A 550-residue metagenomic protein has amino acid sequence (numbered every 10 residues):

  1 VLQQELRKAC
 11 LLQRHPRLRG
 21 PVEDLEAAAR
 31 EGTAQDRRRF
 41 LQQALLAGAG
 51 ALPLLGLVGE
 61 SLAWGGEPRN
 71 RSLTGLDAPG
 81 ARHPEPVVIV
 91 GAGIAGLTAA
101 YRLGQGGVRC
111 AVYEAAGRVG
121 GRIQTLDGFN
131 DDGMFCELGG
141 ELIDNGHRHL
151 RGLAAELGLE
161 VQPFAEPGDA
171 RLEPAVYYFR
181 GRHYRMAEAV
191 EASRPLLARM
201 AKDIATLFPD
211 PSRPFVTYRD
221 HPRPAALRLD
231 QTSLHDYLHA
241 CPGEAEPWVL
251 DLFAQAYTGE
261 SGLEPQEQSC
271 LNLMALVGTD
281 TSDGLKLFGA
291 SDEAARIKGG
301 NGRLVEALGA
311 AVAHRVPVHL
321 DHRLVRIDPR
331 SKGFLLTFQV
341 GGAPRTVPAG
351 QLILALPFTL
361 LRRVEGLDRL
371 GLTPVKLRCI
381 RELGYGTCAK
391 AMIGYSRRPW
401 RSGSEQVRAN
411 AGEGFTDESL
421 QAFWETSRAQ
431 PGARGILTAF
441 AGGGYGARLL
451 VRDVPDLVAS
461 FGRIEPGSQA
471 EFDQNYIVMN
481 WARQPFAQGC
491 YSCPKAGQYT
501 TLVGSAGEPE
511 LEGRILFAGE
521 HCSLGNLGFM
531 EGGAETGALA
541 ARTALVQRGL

Functional and structural regions predicted by a protein language model:
V1-R39: N-terminal secretory signal peptides
R39-G66: N-terminal export signals
E85-V112: N-terminal Rossmann-like FAD-binding beta1-loop-alpha1 element of flavoenzymes
G104-F129: Glycine-rich FAD pyrophosphate-binding loop
D131-L207: Dinucleotide-binding Rossmann-like beta1-alpha1 core, especially the glycine-rich loop that anchors the ADP
F215-R323, G333, P348, L360-E365 (+2 more regions): Active-site/ligand-binding neighborhood in enzyme catalytic cores
K286, A349, L356-Y491: C-terminal segments that line or cap access tunnels to active or ligand-binding sites in enzymes and enzyme-associated
G342-Q351: Core beta-strand elements of the Rossmann-like FAD/NAD(P) dinucleotide-binding domain in flavoenzyme oxidoreductases
